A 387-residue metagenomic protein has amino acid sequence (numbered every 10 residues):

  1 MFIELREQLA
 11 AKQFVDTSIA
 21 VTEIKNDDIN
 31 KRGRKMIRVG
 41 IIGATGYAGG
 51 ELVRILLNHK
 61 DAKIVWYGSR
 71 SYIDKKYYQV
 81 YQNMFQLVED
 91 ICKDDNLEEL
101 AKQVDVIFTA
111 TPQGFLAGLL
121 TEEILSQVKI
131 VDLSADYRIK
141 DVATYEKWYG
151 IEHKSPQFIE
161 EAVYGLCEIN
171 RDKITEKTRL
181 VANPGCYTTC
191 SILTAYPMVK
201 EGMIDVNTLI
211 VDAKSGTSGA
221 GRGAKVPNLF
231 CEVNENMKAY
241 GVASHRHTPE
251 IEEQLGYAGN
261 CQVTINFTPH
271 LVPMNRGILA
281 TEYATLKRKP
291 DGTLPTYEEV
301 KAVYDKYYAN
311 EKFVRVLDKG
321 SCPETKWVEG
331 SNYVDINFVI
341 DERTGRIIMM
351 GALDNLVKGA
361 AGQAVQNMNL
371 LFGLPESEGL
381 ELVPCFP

Functional and structural regions predicted by a protein language model:
F2, D16-E23, D27-D28, R32-E235 (+3 more regions): N-terminal Rossmann-like NAD(P) cofactor-binding subdomain of oxidoreductases, focused on the glycine-rich
Y47, E161, T189-L193, V242-P249 (+5 more regions): Conserved active-site and cofactor/substrate-binding residues in soluble primary-metabolism enzymes
V53, I192-V199, T248-E252, K301 (+3 more regions): Predominant activation on well-ordered alpha-helical scaffold segments within soluble catalytic domains
N58, Y257, L370-L374: Short, well-ordered loop/turn and helix-capping segments at boundaries between secondary-structure elements and domains
D61-Q103, N207-A213, T217-M349: C-terminal substrate-binding/catalytic lobe of Rossmann-fold NAD(P)-dependent oxidoreductases
D335, I340-P387: NAD(P)-dependent Rossmann-like dehydrogenase/reductase catalytic/cofactor-binding core
